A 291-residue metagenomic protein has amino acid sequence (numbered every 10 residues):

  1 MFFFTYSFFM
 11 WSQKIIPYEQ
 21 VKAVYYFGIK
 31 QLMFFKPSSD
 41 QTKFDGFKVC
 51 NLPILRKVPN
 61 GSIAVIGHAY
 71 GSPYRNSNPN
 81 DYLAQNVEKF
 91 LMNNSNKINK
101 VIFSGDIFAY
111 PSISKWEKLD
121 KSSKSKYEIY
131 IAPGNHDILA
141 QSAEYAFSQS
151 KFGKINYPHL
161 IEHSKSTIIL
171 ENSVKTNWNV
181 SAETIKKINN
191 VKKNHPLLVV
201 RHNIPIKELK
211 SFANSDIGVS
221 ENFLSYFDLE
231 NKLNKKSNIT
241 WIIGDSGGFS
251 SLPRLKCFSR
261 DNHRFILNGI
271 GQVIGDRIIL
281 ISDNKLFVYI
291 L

Functional and structural regions predicted by a protein language model:
M1-S12: Classical Sec-dependent N-terminal signal peptides that target proteins to the secretory pathway
W11-K115: N-terminal active-site segment of His-dependent metallophosphoesterases
F34-V49, S112-N189, S220-N238, F249-V288: Extended active-site neighborhood of metal-dependent phosphoesterases/phosphodiesterases
I63, K100, S166-I168, P196-L198 (+1 more regions): Structural motif
H68, G105-D106, G134-N135, H202 (+1 more regions): Active-site glycine-centered loops adjacent to acidic/histidine catalytic or metal-binding residues that shape
P73-N76, D106-I107, I168-N179, K210-D216: Surface-exposed cleft-lining segments at the edges of enzyme active sites
Y74-Y82, S142-Y145, L209-N222: Short, flexible/disordered intra-domain loops and linkers
H195-I243: Active-site-proximal segments of metal-dependent phosphoesterases and phosphodiesterases across multiple
